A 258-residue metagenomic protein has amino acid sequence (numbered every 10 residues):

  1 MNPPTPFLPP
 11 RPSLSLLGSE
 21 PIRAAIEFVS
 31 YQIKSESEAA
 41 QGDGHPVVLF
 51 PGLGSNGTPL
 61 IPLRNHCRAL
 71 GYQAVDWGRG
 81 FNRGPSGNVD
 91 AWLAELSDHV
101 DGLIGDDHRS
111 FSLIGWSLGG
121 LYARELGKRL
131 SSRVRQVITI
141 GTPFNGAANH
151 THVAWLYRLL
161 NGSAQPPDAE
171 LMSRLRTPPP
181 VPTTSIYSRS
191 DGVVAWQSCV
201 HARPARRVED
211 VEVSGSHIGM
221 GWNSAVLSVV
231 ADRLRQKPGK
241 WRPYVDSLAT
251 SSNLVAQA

Functional and structural regions predicted by a protein language model:
M1-V48, G54-H66, L70, R242-A258: Flexible, membrane-associating and regulatory peripheral segments of lipid-active enzymes
F28-Y31, S35, G102, D106 (+3 more regions): A structural signal for alpha-helix termini and helix-coil/disorder junctions
H45-T58, P62, H66-V181, I186: Serine-dependent carboxylesterase/thioesterase catalytic core of lipase-like alpha/beta-hydrolase/SGNH enzymes
K128-R129, V134-A258: Helical cap/lid subdomain of alpha/beta-hydrolase-fold lipid enzymes that gates access to the catalytic pocket
